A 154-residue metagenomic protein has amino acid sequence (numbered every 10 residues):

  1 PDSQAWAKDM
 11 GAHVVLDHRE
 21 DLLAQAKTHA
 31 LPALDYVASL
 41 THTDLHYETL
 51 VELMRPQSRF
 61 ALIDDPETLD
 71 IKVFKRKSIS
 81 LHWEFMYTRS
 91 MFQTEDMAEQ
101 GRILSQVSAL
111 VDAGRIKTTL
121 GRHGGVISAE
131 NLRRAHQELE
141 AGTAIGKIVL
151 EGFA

Functional and structural regions predicted by a protein language model:
P1-Y47: Adenosine-nucleotide cofactor-binding segment
V14, F60-A61: A short hydrophobic/small-residue beta-strand
Y47, I103-V107, L132: A general structural signal for well-ordered alpha-helical segments in protein cores
M54-R55: Helix-to-beta-strand junctions that scaffold the AdoMet/dcAdoMet cofactor pocket in Class I SAM-dependent enzymes
S58-R59, I79: Glycine-centered, small-residue-biased loops immediately flanking beta-strands in adenine/cofactor-binding cores
V73-H123: C-terminal substrate-binding/catalytic core of Rossmann-like NAD(P)-dependent dehydrogenases/reductases
A109, A113-R122, R133-A154: C-terminal capping/lid region of NAD(P)-dependent oxidoreductase domains
